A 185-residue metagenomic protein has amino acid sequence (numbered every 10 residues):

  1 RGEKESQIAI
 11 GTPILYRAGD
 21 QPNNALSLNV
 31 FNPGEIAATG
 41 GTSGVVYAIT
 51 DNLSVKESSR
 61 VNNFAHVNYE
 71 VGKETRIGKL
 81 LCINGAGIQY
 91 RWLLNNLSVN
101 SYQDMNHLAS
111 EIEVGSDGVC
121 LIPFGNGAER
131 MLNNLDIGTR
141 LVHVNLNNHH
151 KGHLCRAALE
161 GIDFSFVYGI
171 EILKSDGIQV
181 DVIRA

Functional and structural regions predicted by a protein language model:
R1-R184: Active-site core segments that coordinate phosphate-bearing ligands/cofactors across diverse enzyme families
